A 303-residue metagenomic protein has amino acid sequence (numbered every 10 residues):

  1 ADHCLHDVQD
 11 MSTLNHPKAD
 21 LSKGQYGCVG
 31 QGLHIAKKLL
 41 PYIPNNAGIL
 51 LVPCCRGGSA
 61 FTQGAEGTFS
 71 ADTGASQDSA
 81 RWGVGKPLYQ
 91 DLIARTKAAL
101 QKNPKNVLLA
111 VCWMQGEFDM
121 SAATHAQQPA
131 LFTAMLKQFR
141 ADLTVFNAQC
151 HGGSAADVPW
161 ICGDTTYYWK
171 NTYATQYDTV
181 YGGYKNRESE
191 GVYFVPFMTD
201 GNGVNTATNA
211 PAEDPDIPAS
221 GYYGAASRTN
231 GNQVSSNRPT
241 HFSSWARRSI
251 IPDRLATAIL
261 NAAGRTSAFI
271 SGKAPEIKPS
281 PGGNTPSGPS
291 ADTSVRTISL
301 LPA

Functional and structural regions predicted by a protein language model:
A1-I277: Cell-envelope and extracellular/periplasmic
K278-S280, T285-L300: Low-acidity, Ser/Thr- and Arg-rich intrinsically disordered low-complexity segments
